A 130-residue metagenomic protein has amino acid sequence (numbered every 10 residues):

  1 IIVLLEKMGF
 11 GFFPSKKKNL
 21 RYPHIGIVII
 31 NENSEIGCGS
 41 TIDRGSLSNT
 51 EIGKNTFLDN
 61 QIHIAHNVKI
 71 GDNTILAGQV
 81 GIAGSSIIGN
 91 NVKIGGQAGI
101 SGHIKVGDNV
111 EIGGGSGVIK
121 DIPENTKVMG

Functional and structural regions predicted by a protein language model:
V3-M129: Structural signal for interior beta-strand "rungs" in well-ordered beta-sheet cores of soluble enzyme domains
